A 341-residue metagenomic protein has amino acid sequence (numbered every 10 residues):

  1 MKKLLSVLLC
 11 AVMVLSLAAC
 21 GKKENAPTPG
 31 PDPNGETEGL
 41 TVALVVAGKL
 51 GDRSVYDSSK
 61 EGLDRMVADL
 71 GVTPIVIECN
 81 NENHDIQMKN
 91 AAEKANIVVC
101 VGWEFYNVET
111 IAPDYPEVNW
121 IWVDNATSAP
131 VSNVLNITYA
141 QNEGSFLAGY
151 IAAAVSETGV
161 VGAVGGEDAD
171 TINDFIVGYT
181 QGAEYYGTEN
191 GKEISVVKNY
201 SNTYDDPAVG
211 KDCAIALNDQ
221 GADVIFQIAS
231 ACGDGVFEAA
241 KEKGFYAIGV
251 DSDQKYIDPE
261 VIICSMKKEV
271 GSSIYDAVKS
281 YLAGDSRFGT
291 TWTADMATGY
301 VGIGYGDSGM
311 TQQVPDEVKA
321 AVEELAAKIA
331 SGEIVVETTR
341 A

Functional and structural regions predicted by a protein language model:
M1-L9: Positively charged n-region of N-terminal signal peptides that target proteins for export
S16-A19: C-terminal motif of bacterial Sec signal peptides marking the signal peptidase cleavage site
K22-A341: A residue-level marker of the well-folded mature domains of exported/periplasmic proteins
